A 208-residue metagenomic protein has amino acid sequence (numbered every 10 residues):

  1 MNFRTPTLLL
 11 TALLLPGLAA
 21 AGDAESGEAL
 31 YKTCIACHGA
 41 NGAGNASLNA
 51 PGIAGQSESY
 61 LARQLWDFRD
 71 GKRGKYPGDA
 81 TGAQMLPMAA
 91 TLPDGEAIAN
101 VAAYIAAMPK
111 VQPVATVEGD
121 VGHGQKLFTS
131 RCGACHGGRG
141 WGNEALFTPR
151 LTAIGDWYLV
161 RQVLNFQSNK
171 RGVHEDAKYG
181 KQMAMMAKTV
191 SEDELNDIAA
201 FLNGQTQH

Functional and structural regions predicted by a protein language model:
M1-L8: Bacterial N-terminal signal peptides that target proteins for export
P16-G17: N-terminal signal peptide c-region/cleavage motif recognized by signal peptidases
G22-A43, T116-R139, G155: Sequence/structural segment immediately N-terminal to covalent heme-attachment motifs in c-type and related
A24, E28-D70: The feature marks the first
A40, G71, A107-V111, G138 (+2 more regions): Generic structural signal for alpha-helix termini and adjacent loop/cap motifs
N45-G52, F68-I98, V114-E118, E144-R150 (+2 more regions): Axial heme c-ligation environment in periplasmic c-type cytochrome domains
E58, A62-D70, I98-A102, A106 (+5 more regions): An amphipathic alpha-helix signature
H123-V173, M185: A charged, solvent-exposed segment within the mature domains of Sec-exported extracytoplasmic proteins
